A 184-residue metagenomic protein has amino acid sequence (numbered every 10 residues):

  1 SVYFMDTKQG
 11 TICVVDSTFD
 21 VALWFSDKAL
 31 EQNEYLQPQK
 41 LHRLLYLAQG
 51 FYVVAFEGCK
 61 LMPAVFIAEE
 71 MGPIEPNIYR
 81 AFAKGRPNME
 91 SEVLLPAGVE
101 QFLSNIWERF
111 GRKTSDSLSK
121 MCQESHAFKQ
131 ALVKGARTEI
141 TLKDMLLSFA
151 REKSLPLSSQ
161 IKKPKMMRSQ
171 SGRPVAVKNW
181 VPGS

Functional and structural regions predicted by a protein language model:
S1-S184: Domain-edge interaction signal
